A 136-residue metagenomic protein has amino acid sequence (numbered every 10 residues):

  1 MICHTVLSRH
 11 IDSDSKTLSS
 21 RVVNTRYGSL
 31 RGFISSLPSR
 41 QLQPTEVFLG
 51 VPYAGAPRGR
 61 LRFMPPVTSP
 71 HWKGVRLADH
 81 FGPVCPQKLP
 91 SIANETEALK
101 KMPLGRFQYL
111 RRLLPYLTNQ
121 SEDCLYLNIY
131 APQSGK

Functional and structural regions predicted by a protein language model:
C3-K136: Non-catalytic accessory segments of hydrolases
